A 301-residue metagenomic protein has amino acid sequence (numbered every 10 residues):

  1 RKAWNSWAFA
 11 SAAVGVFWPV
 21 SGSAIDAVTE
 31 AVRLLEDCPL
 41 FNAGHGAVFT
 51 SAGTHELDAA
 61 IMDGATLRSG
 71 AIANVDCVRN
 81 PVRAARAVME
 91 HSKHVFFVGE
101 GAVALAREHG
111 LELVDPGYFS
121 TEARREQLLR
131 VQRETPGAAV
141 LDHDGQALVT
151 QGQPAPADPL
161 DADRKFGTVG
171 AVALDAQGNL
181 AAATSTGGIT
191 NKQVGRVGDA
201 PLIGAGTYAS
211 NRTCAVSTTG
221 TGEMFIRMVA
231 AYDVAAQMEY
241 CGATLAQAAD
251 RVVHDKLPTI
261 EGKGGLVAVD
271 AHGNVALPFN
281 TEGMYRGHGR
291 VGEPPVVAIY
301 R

Functional and structural regions predicted by a protein language model:
R1-R301: Alpha/propeptide regions of enzymes that mature by internal proteolysis
